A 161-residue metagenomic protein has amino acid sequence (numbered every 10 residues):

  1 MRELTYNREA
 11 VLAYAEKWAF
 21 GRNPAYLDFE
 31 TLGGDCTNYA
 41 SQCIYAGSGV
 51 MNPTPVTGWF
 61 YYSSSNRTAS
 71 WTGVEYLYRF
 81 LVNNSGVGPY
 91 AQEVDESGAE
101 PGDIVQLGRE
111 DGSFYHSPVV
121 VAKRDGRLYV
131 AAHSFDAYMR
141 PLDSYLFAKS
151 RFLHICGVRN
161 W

Functional and structural regions predicted by a protein language model:
M1-T72: N-terminal capping segments
N7, A13-F20, Q42, G49 (+4 more regions): Mature, Sec-exported extracytoplasmic domains of Gram-positive
P53-V56, S117, L142: Short, solvent-exposed loop/turn and secondary-structure capping segments
Y61-H133: ...with weaker cross-activation on analogous glycine-rich loops/strands in unrelated enzymes
V120-V121, D125-W161: Glycine-rich, aromatic-bearing surface loops/beta-hairpins
